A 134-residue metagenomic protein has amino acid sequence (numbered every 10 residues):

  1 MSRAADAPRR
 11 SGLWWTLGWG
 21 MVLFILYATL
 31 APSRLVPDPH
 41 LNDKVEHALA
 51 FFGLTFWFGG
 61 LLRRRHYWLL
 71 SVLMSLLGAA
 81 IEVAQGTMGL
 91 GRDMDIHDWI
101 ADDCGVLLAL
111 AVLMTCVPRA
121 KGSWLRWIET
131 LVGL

Functional and structural regions predicted by a protein language model:
M1-W99, D103, L107-L134: Bulky hydrophobic segments
